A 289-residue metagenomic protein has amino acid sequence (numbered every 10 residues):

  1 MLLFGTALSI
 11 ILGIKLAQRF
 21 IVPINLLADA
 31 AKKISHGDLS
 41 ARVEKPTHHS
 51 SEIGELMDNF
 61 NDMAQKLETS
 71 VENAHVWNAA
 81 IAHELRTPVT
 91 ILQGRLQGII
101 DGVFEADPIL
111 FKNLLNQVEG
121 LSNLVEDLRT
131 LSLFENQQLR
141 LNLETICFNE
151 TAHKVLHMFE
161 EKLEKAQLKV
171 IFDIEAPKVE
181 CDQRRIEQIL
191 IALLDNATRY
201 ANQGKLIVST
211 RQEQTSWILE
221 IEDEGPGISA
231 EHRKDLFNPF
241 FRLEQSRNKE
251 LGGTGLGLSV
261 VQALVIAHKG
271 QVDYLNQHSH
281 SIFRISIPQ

Functional and structural regions predicted by a protein language model:
M1-A80, L85, Q93-F104, G120 (+8 more regions): Membrane-proximal HAMP signal-relay module
L39, K162-F172: Short conserved segments within the C-terminal catalytic ATPase subdomain
S50, G54, N142-E160, V170-I171 (+1 more regions): A conserved beta-strand-to-alpha-helix junction within the catalytic ATP-binding
N136-L141, I174, K178-R184: Conserved micro-motifs of the catalytic ATP-binding
A197-T198: Short helix-loop "hinge" at the ATP-lid/N-box region of the Bergerat-fold HATPase_c
G204, K269-G270: Conserved glycine-rich
K205-T215: Short beta-strand/loop element within the Bergerat-fold HATPase_c
I228-R242: Short conserved segment of the HATPase_c
